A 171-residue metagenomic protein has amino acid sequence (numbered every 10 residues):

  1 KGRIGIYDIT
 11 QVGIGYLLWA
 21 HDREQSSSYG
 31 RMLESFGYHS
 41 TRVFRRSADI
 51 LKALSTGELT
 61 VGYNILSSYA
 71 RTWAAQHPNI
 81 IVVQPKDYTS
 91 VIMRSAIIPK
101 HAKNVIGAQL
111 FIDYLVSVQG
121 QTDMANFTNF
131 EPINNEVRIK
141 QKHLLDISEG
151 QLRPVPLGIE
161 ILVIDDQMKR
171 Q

Functional and structural regions predicted by a protein language model:
K1-E58: Extracytoplasmic ligand-binding site segments that recognize negatively charged/polar headgroups
K1-R3, G57-T60, P78-I80, I106-A108: Loop/turn elements at helix/coil->beta-strand transitions in domains of secreted/extracellular proteins
L18-A20, I92-N104, D123-N126: A bilobed periplasmic-binding-protein/Venus flytrap-type ligand-binding module shared by bacterial periplasmic
I50-L51, Y69-A70, A108, Q121: Short, hydrophobic alpha-helical packing/hinge segments within bilobed ligand-binding/sensory domains
T60-N79: A ligand-binding cleft/hinge motif common to bilobed small-molecule-binding domains
A74, P78-S90, P99-A102: Short beta-strand->loop
F111: Substrate/cofactor-recognition hotspot
T122-Q171: C-terminal capping/gating helix-and-loop segments adjacent to ligand/active sites or protein-protein/ligand interfaces
